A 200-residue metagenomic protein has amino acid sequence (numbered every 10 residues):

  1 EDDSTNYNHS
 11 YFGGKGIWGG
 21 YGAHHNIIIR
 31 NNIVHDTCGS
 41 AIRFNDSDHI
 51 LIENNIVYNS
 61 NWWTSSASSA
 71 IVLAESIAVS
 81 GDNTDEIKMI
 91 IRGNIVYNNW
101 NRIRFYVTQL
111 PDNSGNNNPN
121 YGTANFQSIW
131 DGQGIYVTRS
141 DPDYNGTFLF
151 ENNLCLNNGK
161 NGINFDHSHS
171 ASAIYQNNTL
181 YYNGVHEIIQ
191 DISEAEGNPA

Functional and structural regions predicted by a protein language model:
E1-H9, G13-W18, H24-S40, D48-W63 (+6 more regions): Right-handed parallel beta-helix
D46, E75, R139, F165-H167 (+1 more regions): Active-site proximal loops enriched in glycine and acidic residues that flank catalytic Cys/His/Asp and coordinate
S128-D131: Beta-propeller blade termini and top-face loops
